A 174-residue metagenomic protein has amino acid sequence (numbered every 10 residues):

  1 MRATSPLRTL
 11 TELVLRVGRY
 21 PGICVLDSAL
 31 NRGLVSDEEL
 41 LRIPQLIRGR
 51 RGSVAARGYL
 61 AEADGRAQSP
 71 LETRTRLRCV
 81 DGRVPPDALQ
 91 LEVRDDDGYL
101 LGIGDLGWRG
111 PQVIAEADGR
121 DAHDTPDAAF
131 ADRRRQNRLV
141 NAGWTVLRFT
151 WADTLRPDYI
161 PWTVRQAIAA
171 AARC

Functional and structural regions predicted by a protein language model:
M1-E38: Hydrophobic alpha-helical segments and helix pairs
L30-C174: Surface segments flanking catalytic/ligand-binding clefts of nucleic-acid enzymes
